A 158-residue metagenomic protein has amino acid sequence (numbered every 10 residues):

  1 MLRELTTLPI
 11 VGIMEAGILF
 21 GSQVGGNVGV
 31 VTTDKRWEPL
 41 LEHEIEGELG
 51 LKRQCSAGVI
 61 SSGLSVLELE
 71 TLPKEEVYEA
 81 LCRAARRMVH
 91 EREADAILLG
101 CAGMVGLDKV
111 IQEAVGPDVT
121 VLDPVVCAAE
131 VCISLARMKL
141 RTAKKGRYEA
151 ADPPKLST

Functional and structural regions predicted by a protein language model:
M1, F20-Q23, L40-E44, A80-R83 (+4 more regions): Alpha-helical scaffold segments in soluble metabolic enzymes
M1-L5, G12-I13, D95-G100, M104-D108: N-terminal glycine-rich phosphate/adenylate-binding segment common to multiple enzyme folds
R3-V24, E113-C132: Short, acidic/small-residue loops that bind anionic groups at enzyme active sites
T6-T7, G25-N27, R53-S56, R92-A94 (+1 more regions): Short coil/turn connectors at secondary-structure junctions
I13-E15, T33-D34, S62-G63, G100-A102 (+1 more regions): Fold-independent oxyanion-binding glycine-rich loops and adjacent beta-strand/coil segments at enzyme active sites
S22-S61, I133-T158: Short, glycine-/small-residue-rich phosphate/pyrophosphate-handling segment
R36-P39, E44-G100: Active-site rim beta-loop-alpha module in soluble metabolic enzymes
V89, E93-A94, G103-T158: C-terminal alpha-helical cap/extension of soluble enzyme domains
